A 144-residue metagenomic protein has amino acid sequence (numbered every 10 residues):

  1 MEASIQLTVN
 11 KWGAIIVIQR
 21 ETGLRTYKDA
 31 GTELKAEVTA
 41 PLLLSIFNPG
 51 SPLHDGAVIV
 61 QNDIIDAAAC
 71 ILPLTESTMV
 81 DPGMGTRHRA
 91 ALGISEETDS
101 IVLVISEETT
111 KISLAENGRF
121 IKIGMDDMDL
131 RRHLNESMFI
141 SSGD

Functional and structural regions predicted by a protein language model:
M1-D144: Divalent-cation
